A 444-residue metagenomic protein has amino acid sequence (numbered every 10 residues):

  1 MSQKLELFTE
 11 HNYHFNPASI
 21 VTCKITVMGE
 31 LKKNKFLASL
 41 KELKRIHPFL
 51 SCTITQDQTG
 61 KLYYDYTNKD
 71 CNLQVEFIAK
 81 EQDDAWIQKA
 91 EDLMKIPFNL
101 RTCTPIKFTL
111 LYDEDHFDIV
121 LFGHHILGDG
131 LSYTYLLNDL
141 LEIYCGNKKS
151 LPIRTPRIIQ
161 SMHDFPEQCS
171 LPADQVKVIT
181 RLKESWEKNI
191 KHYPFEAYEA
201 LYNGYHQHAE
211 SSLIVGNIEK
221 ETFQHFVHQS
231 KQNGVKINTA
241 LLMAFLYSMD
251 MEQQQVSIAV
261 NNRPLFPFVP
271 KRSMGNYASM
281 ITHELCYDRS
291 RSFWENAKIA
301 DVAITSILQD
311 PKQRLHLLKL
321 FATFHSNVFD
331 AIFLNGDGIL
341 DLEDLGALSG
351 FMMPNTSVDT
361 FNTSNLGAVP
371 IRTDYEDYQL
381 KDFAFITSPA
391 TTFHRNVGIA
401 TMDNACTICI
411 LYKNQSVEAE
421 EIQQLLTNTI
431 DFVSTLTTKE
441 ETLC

Functional and structural regions predicted by a protein language model:
M1-G60, Q82-P105, M251-C444: Acyl-thioester-dependent acyl-group transfer interface
M1-Y13, V21-K24, L127, L131 (+3 more regions): Non-catalytic, low-complexity flexible loops and terminal extensions
N16-K35, T102-V120, Y202-P267, N404-C409: Gly/Ser/Thr-rich phosphate-binding loops and adjoining beta-strand/alpha-helix segments that form adenosine-phosphate
G29, H124-I126, G234, N414-Q415: Active-site acidic-Proline motif in GNAT/NAT acetyltransferases
L40, R45-L131, Y135-N138, E142-C145: Acyl-thioester-dependent condensation/acyltransferase catalytic cores
G128, L141-K148, K231, F245-Q253 (+2 more regions): Hydrophobic/aromatic-lined pockets within catalytic cores
D129, V227, V417-E420: A generic structural signal for short coil/turn motifs at secondary-structure boundaries
